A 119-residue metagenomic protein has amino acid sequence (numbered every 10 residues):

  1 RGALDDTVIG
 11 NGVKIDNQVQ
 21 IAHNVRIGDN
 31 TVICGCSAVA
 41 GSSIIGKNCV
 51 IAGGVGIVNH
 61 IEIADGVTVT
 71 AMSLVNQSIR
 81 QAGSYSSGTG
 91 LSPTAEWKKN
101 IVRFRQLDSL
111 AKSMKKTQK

Functional and structural regions predicted by a protein language model:
R1-P93: Structural signal for interior beta-strand "rungs" in well-ordered beta-sheet cores of soluble enzyme domains
L91-K119: Long, leucine- and charge-enriched amphipathic alpha-helices that form heptad-repeat coiled-coil/leucine-zipper-like
